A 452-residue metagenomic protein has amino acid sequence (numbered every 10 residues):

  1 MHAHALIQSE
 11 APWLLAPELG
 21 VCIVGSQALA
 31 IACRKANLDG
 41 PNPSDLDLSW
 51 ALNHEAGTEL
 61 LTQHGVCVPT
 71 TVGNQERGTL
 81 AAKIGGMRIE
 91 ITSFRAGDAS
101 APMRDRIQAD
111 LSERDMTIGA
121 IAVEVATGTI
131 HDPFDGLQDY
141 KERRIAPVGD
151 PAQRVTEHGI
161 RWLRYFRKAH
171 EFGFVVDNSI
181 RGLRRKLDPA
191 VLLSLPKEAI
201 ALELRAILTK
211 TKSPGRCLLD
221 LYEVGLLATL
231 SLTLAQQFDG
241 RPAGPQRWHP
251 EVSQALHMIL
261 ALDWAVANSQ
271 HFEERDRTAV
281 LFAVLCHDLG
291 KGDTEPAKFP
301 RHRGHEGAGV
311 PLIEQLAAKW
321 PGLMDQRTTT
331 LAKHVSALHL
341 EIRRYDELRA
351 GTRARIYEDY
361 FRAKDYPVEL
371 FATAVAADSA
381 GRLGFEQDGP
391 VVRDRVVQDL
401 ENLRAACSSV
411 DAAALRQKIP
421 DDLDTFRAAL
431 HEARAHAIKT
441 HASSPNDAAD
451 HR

Functional and structural regions predicted by a protein language model:
M1-R452: Catalytic cores of the polymerase beta-like nucleotidyltransferase superfamily and closely associated nucleotide
